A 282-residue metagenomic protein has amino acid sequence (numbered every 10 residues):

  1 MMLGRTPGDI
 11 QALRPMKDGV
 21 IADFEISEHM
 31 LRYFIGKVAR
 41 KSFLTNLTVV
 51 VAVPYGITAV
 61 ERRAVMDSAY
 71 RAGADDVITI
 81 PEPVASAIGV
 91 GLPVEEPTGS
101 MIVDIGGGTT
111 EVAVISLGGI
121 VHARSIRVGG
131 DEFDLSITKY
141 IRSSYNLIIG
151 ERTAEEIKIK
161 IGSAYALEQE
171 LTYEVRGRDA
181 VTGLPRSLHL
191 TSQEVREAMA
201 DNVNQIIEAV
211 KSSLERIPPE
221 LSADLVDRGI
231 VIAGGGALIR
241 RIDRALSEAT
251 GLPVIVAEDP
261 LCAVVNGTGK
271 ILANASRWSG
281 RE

Functional and structural regions predicted by a protein language model:
M1-I105, A113-V231, A237-E282: Nucleotide/phosphate-binding catalytic cleft detector across ATP-hydrolyzing and phosphate-transferring enzymes
